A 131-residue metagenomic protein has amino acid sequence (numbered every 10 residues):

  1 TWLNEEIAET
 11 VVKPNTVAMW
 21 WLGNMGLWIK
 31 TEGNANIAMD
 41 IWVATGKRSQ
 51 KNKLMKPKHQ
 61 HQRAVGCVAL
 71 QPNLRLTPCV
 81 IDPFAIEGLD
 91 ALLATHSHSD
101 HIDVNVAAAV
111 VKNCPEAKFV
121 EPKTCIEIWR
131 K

Functional and structural regions predicted by a protein language model:
T1-P14, F119-K131: Metallo-beta-lactamase
W2-V12, T31-L93, S97, V104-A109: Pre-active-site segment of Zn-dependent metallo-hydrolases
M19-G23: A short catalytic or substrate-binding loop motif that flags glycine-/basic-rich loops and adjacent residues that bind
M25, A44-G46, H98-I102, I126-W129: Active-site environment of divalent metal-dependent phosphoester hydrolases
G26-K30: Short beta-strand scaffold segments in enzyme catalytic cores
A35, N113-K118: A short helix->loop->beta-strand "cap" motif at the edges of active sites that frequently abuts
P83-A85, V110-N113, I128-K131: Short, charge-rich binding segments
D90-L92, E116-F119: Hydrophobic beta-strand segments of well-ordered beta-sheets in folded domains
